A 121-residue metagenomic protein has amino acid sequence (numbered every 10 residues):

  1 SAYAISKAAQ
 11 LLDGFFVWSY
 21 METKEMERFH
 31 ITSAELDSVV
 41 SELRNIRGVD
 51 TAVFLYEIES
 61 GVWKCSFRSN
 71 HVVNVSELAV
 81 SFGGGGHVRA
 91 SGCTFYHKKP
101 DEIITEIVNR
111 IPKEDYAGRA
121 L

Functional and structural regions predicted by a protein language model:
S1-F82, G86-L121: Hydrophobic helix-and-loop "lid/oligomerization" segment in the mid-to-C-terminal part of catalytic domains
